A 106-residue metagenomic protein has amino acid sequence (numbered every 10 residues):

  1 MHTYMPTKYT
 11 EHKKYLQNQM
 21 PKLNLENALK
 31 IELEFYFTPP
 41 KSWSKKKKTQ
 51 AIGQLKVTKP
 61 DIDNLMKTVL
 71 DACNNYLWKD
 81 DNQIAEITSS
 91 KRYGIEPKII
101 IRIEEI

Functional and structural regions predicted by a protein language model:
M1-I106: Catalytic phosphate/metal-binding cores of nucleic-acid and nucleotide-processing enzymes, i.e., regions that mediate
